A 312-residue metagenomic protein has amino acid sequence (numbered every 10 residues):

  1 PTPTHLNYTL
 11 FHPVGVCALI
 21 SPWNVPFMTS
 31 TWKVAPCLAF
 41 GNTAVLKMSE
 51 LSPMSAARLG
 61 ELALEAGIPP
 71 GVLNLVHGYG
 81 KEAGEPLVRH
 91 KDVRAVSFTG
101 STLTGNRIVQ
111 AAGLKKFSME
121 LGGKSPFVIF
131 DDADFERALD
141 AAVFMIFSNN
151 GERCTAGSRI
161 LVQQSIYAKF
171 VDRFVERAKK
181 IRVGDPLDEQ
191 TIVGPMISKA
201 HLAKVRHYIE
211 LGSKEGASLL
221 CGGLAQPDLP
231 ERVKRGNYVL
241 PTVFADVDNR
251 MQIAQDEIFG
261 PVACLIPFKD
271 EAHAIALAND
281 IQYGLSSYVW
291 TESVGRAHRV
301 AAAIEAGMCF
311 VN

Functional and structural regions predicted by a protein language model:
P1-R137, F268: Rossmann-like NAD(P) dinucleotide-binding subdomain of oxidoreductase/dehydrogenase enzymes
W32-V34, Y208, R296: Conserved sugar-transfer catalytic core signal across GT-A, GT-B, and GT-C glycosyltransferases
T43-V45, L219, M308: A short hydrophobic/small-residue beta-strand
A95, L103-D248, A272, L277 (+1 more regions): ALDH superfamily catalytic-core signature
D131, S198, C264-K269, W290: A structural signal for short, well-ordered beta-strand elements
P261: Glycine-rich nucleotide-phosphate-binding loops and adjacent flexible coil segments
